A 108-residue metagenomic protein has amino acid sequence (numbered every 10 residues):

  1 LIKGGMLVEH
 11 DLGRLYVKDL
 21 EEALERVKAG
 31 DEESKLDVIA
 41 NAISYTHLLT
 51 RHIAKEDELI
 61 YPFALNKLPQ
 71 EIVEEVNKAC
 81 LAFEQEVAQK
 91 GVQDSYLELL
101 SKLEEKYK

Functional and structural regions predicted by a protein language model:
L1-K108: Small-residue-biased structural context
